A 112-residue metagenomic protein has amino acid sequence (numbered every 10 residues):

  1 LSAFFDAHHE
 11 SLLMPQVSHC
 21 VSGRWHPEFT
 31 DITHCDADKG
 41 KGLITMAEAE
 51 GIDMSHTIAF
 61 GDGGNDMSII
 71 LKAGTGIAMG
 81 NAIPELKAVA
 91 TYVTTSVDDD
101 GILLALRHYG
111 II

Functional and structural regions predicted by a protein language model:
L1-I69, N81: Conserved acidic, metal-coordinating active-site core of Asp-based, Mg2+-dependent phosphoryl-transfer enzymes
Q16-S22, G74, A90-T94: Active-site regions of enzymes building and remodeling cell-envelope glycoconjugates
I58-F60, I77, T94: Hydrophobic/aromatic beta-strand patches that form the interior of the parallel beta-sheet core in alpha/beta enzyme
I69-T75: Short amphipathic alpha-helical segments at helix boundaries and their inter-helical linkers
K72, G80-I112: Asp-based, Mg2+/Mn2+-dependent phosphohydrolase catalytic module
